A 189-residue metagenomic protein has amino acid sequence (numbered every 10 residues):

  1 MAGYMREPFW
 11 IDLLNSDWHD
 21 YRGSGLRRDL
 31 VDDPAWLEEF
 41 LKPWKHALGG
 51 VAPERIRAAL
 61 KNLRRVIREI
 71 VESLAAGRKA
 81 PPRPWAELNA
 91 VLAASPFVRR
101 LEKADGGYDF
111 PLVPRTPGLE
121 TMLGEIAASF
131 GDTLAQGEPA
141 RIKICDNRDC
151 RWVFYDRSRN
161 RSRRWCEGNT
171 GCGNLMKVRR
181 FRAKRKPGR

Functional and structural regions predicted by a protein language model:
M1-I144, R148-R151, Y155: Short helix-coil boundary/hinge micro-motifs
D149-F154, T170-M176: Cys/His-rich microdomains that often coordinate metals
R159-N160, F181: Short, glycine/charged-enriched secondary-structure capping and boundary segments
N160-G173: Cysteine-rich micro-motifs
G171-R189: Basic DNA-binding region of bZIP-type proteins
